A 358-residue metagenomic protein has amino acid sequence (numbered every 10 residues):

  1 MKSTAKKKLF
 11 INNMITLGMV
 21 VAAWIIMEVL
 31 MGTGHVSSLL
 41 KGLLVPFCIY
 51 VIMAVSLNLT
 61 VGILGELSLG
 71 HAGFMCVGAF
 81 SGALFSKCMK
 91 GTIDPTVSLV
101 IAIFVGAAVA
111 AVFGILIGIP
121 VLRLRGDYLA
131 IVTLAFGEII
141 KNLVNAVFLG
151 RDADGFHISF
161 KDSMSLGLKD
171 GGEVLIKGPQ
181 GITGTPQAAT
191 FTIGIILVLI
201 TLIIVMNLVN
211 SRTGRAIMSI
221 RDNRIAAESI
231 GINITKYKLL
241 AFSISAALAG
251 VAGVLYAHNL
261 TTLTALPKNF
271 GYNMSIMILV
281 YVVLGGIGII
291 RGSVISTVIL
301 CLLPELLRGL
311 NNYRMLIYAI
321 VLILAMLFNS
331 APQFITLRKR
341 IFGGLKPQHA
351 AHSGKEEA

Functional and structural regions predicted by a protein language model:
K2-A358: Transmembrane alpha-helices and adjacent helix-loop boundaries
